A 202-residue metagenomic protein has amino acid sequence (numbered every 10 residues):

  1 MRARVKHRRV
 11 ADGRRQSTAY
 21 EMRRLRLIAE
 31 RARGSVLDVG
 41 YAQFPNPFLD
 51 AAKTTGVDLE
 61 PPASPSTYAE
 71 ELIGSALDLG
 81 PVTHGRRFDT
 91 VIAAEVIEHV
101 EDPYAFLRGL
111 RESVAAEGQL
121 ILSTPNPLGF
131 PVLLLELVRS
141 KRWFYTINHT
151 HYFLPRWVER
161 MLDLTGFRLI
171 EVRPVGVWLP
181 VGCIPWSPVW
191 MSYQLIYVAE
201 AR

Functional and structural regions predicted by a protein language model:
M1-T90, A94, Y104-L107, L122 (+3 more regions): Conserved N-terminal segment of class I S-adenosyl-L-methionine
D38, V132-L135, F167-E171: Short, motif-level signal for alpha-helix interfacial/capping segments enriched in acidic residues and aromatics/proline
E95-H99: A short His-aromatic
V100-E101, V114-A116: Helix-to-beta-strand junctions that scaffold the AdoMet/dcAdoMet cofactor pocket in Class I SAM-dependent enzymes
E101-A105, V132: Short N-terminal helix/helix-N-cap motif within the alpha/beta-hydrolase-1
L110: Class I S-adenosylmethionine-dependent transferase superfamily signal
I121-F144: Conserved class I S-adenosyl-L-methionine
M161-F167: A structural motif corresponding to the C-terminal end of an alpha-helix and its immediate exit/capping segment
